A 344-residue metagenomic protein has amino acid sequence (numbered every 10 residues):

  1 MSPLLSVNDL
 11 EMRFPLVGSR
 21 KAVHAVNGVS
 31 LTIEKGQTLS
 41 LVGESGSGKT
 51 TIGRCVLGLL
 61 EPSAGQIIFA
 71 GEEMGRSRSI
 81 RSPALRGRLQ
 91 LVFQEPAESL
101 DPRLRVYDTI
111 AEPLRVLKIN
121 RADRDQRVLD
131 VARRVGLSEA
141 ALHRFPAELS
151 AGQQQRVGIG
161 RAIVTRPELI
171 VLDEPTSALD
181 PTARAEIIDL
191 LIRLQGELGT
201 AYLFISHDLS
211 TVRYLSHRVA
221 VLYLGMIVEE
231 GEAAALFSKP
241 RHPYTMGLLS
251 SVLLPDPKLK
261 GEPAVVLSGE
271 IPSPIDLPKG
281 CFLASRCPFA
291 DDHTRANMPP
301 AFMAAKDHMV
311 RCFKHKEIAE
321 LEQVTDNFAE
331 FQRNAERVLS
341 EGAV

Functional and structural regions predicted by a protein language model:
P3, V17, E232-L339: Short catalytic/signature loops enriched in Gly
G18-R20, M74-Q90, D108, V116 (+2 more regions): ABC ATPase NBD coupling module
E44, L179, A183-E262: P-loop NTP-binding/switch modules centered on Walker-like glycine-rich loops
G65-R76, L85, R127: Conserved ABC transporter NBD signature motif
R115, A122-A140, R193, L249: Conserved ABC ATPase "signature" region
F145-L149, Q153: Conserved ABC ATPase signature
V164-E168: A short, proline-enriched helix->beta-strand linker immediately N-terminal to the Walker B motif in ABC-type P-loop
